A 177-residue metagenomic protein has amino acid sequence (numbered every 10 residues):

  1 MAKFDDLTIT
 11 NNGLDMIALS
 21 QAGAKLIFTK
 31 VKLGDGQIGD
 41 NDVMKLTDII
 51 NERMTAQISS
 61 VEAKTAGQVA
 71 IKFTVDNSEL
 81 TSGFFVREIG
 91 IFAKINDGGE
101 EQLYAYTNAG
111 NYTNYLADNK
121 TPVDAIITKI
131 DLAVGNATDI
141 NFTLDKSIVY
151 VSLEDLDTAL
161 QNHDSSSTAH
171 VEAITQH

Functional and structural regions predicted by a protein language model:
M1-K146: N-terminal assembly/attachment segments of tailed bacteriophage virion structural proteins
T138-H177: Fibrous stalk/shaft segments of extracellular and virion attachment machinery
